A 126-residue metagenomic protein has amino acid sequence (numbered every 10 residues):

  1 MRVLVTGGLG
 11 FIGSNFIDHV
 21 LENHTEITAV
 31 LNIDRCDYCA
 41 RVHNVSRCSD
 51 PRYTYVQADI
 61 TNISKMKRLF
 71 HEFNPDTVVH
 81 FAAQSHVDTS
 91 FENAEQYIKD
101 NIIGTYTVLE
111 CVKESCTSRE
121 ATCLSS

Functional and structural regions predicted by a protein language model:
M1-S126: N-terminal Rossmann-like NAD(P)+-binding domain of SDR-like oxidoreductases, especially those catalyzing
